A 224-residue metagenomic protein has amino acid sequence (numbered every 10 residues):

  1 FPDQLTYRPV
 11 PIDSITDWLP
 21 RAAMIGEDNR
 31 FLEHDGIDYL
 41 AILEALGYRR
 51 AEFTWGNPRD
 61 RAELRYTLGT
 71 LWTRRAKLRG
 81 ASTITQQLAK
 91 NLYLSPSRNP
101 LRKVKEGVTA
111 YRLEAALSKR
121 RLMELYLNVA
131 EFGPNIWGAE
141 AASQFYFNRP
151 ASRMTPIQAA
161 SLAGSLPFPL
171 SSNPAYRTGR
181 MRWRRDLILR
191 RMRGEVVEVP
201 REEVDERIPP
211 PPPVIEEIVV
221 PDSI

Functional and structural regions predicted by a protein language model:
F1-I224: Juxtamembrane regions of bacterial inner-membrane/periplasmic proteins, predominantly the peptidoglycan biogenesis
